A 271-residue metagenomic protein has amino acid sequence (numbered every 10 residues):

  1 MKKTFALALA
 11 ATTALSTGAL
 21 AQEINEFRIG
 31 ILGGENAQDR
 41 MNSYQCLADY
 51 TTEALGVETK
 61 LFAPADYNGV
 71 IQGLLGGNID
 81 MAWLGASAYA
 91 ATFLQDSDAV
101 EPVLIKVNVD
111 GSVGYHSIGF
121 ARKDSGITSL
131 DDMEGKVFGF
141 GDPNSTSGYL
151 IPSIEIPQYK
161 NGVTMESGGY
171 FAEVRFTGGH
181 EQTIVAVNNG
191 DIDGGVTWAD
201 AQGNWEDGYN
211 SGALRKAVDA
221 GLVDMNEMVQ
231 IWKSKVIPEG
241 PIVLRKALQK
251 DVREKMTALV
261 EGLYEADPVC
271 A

Functional and structural regions predicted by a protein language model:
M1-L7: Bacterial N-terminal signal peptides that target proteins for export
A8-S16: Bacterial N-terminal signal peptides
T17-A21: Sec/Tat signal peptide C-region and signal peptidase I cleavage site
R28-E53, P64, S87, S112-V185 (+2 more regions): Bilobed "Venus flytrap"/periplasmic-binding protein-like clamshell domains and structurally analogous long
Q45-E53, D124, E134, K216-A271: Extended ligand-binding regions for polar small-molecule ligands
F62-A99, N204-D207, A217: Pocket-flanking alpha-helical
A99-S112, E227-K233: A structural signal for short loop-to-beta-strand junctions that line the ligand-binding cleft of periplasmic/secreted
P143-D251: Pocket-lining segment of extracytoplasmic ligand-binding domains
